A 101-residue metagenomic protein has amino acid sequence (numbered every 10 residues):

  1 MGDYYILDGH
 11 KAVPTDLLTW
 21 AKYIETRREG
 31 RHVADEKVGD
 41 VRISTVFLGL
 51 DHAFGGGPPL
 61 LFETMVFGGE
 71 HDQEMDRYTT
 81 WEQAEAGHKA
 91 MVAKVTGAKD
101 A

Functional and structural regions predicted by a protein language model:
M1-P59: Short N-terminal "domain-start" leader segments that mark the transition from disordered tails or signal peptides into
D8-G9, R27, E82-E85, V92: Generic alpha-helical secondary structure signal
K11, Q83, G97-D100: Residue-level detector of intrinsically disordered, flexible termini and proteolytic processing junctions
A34-K37, Y78, A90: Intrinsic disorder/low-complexity detector
F47-E74, A90-M91, G97-A101: Short aromatic-glycine-(Arg/Gly/Cys) micro-motifs in beta-strand/loop hairpins
D72-G87: Mature extracytoplasmic or otherwise solvent-exposed domains
